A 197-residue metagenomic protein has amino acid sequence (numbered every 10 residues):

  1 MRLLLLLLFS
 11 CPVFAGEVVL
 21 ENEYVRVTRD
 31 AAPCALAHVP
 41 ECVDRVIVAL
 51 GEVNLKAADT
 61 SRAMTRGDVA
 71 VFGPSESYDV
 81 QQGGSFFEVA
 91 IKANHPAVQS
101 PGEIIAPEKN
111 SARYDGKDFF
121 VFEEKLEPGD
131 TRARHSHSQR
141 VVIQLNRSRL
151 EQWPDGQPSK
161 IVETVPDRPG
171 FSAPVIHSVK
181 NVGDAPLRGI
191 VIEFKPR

Functional and structural regions predicted by a protein language model:
R2-L3, V13: Cleavable N-terminal signal peptides
G16-L50, I105-T131, Q139-V142, V191-I192: A short glycine-rich, His/Asp/Glu-containing loop-to-beta-strand
L20-E23, R29, A58-S75, G156-P174: Short acidic-glycine-tyrosine-enriched beta hairpin
C42-A58, H137-G156: Glycine- and acidic-residue-biased ligand/ion/polar-headgroup-sensing regions
E52-N94: Extended, hydrophobic interaction surfaces within ordered domains
Y78-Q82, S178-G183: Asparagine-centered strand-capping/turn motif at beta-strand->loop junctions
G83-V98, A185-R197: A short hydrophobic beta-strand segment most commonly corresponding to one strand of the jelly-roll/cupin
